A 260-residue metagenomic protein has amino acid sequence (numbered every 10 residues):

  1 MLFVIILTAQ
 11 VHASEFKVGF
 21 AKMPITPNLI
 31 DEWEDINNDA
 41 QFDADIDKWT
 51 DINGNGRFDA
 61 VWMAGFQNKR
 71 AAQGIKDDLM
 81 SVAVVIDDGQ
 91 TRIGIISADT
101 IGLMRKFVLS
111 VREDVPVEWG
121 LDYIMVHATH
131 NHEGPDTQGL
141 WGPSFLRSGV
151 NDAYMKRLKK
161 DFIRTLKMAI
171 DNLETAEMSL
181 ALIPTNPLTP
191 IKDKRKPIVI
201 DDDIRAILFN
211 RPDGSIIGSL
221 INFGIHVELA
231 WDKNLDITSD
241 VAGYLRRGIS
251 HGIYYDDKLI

Functional and structural regions predicted by a protein language model:
M1-I6: Bacterial N-terminal signal peptides
A9-A13: Sec/Tat signal peptide C-region and signal peptidase I cleavage site
S14-A128, G134-I260: Conserved beta-alpha junction segments in alpha/beta enzyme cores
